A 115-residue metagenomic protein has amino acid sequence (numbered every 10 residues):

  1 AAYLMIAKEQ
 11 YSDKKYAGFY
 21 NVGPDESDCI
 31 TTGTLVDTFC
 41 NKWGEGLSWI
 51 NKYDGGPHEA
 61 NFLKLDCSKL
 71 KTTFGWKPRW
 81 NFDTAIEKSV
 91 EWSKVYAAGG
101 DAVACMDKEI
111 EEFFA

Functional and structural regions predicted by a protein language model:
A1-A115: C-terminal substrate-binding subdomain of Rossmann-fold SDR/epimerase-dehydratase oxidoreductases
